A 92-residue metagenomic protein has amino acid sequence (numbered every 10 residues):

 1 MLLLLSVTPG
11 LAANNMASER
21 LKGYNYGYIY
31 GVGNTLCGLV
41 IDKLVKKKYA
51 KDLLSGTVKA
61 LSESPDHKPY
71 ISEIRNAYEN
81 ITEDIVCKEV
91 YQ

Functional and structural regions predicted by a protein language model:
M1-L2: Sec-dependent signal peptide recognition, specifically the positively charged N-region followed immediately by
L5, S18, K22-Y24, S64 (+2 more regions): Generic detection of intrinsically disordered/low-complexity segments and helix-coil linkers/edges
V7-P9: N-terminal signal peptide c-region/cleavage motif recognized by signal peptidases
A12-N15, Y70-S72: Structured catalytic/translocation cores of nucleotide/phosphate-coupled proteins
A13-E63: Short N-proximal segments of mature Sec-exported proteins
L44-Q92: Compact alpha-helical subdomains of small soluble proteins
